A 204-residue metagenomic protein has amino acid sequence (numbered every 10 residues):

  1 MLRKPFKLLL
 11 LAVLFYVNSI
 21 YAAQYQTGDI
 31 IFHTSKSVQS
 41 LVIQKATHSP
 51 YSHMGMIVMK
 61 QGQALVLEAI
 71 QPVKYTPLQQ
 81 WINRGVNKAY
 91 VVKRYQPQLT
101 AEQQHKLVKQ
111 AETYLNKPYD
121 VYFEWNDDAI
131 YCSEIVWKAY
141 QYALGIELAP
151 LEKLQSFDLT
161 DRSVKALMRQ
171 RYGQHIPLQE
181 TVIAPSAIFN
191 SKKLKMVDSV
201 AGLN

Functional and structural regions predicted by a protein language model:
M1-L9: Bacterial N-terminal signal peptides that target proteins for export
L8-N18: Bacterial N-terminal signal peptides
V17-N204: Cysteine-nucleophile amide-bond enzymes
